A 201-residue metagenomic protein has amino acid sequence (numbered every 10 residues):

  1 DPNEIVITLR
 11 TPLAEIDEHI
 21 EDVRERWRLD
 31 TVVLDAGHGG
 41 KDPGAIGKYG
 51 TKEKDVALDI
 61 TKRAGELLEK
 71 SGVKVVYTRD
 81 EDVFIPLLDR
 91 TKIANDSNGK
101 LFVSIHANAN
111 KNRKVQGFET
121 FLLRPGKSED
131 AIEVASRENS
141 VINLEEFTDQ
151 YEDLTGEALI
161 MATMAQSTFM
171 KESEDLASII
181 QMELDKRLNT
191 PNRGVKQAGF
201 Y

Functional and structural regions predicted by a protein language model:
D1-L13: Periplasmic N-terminal soluble interaction domains immediately after the signal peptide in Gram-negative
N3, R28, Q116, K196-Q197: A generic structural signal for well-ordered coil/turn residues at beta-strand boundaries that shape enzyme active-site
T8, F121, K196: Residues in well-ordered beta-strands of folded domains
A14-E157, Q166-S178, M182: Catalytic-core regions of hydrolytic enzymes
L159-M161: Small-residue-centered hinge/linker elements
K186-R193: Short secondary-structure junctions
R193-Y201: Short glycine-rich, acidic/polar surface loops and turns
